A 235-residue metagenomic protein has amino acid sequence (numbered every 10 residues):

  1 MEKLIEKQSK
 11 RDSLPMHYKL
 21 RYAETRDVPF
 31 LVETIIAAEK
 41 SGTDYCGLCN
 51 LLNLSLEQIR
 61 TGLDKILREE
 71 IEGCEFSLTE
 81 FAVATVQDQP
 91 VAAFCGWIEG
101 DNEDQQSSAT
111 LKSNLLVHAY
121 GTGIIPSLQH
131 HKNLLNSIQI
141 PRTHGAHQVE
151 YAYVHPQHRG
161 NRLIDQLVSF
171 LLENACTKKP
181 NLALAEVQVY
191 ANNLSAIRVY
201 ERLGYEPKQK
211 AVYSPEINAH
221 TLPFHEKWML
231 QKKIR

Functional and structural regions predicted by a protein language model:
M1-P29, A37, T43-N50, G73 (+1 more regions): Conserved N-terminal entry element of GNAT/NAT acetyltransferase domains
N53-F81, T85-V86: Active-site rim helix/loop that mediates acceptor-substrate recognition in acyltransferases
V83, Q89-I98, N136, Q148 (+1 more regions): Conserved beta-strand in the GNAT
G100-A146: Conserved acyl-donor/pantetheine-binding loop and adjacent beta-alpha core of acyl/acetyltransferases and related
L116-G121, E150-R159, Y190: A short, internal acetyl-CoA/4′-phosphopantetheine-binding micro-motif in the GNAT/acyltransferase core
G145-H147, A175-Q188: Conserved GNAT acetyl-CoA-binding A-motif
V154, G160-E173, R198-R202: Conserved acetyl-CoA-binding loop-helix of GNAT-fold acetyltransferases
N181-I197, R202-L203, Y213-R235: C-terminal "cap" of GNAT-fold acetyltransferases
